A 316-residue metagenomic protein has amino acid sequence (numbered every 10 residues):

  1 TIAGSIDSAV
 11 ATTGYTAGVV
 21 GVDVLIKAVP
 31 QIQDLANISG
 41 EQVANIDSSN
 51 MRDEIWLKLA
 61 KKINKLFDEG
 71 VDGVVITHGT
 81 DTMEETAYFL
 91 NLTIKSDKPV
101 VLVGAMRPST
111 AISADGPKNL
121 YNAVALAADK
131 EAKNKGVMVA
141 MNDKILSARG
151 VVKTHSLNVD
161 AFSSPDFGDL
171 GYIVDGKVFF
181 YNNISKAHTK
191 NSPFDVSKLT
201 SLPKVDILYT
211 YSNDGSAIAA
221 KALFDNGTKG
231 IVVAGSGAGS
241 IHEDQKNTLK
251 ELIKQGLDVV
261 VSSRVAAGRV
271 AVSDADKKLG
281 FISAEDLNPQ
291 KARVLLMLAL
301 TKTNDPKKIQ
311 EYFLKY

Functional and structural regions predicted by a protein language model:
T1-K65, N247, A267: ATP/NTP phosphate-donor binding region
G4-S5, D81-A87, N119-L120, A217 (+1 more regions): Short glycine/serine/threonine-rich phosphate/pyrophosphate-binding segments that cradle anionic phosphate groups
I6-S8, G18-I32, S147-G230, S236-A238 (+1 more regions): Accessory alpha-helical/coil subdomains and C-terminal extensions that flank or cap enzyme catalytic cores
I6-V10, A87, I112-D115, L146-K153 (+1 more regions): Short acidic, glycine/serine/threonine-rich loops at helix termini
E69-M83, N226-A238: Short acidic, glycine-rich surface-loop motifs adjacent to enzyme active sites
I76-K98, I241-K250: Short Gly/Thr/Asp-enriched flexible loops that form oxyanion-binding sites at enzyme active sites
L102-D175: Internal gly/pro-rich beta-alpha loop/helix module that stabilizes soluble enzyme cofactors or their anionic handles
I218, G239, E243-Y316: ATP/nucleoside-binding phosphotransfer catalytic cores, i.e., glycine-rich phosphate-binding loops
